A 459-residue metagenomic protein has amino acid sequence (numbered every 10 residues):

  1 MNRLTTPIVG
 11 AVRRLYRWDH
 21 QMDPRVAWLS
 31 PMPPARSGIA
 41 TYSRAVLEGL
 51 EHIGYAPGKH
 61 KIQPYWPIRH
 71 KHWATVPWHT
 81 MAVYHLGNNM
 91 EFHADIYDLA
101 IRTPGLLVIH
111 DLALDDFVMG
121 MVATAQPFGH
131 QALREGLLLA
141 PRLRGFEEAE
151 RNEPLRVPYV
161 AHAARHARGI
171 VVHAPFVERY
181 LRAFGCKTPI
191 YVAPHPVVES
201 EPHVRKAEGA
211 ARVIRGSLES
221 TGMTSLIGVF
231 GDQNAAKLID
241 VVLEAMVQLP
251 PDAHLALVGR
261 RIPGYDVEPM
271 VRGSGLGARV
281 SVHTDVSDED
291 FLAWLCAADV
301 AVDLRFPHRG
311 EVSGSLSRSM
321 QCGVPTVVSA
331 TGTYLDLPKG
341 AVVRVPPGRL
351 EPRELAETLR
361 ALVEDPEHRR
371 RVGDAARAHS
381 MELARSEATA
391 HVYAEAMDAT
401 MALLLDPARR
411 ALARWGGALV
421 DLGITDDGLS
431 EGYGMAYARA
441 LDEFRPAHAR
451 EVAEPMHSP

Functional and structural regions predicted by a protein language model:
R3-H20, R377-E382, S386-P459: C-terminal amphipathic helix plus adjacent low-complexity, charged tail appended to glycosyltransferase catalytic
W28, T221-K237, L243: Conserved donor-binding/catalytic core segment of Leloir-type glycosyltransferases
T41, N234-Q248, Y265: A conserved mid-protein helix/loop that constitutes part of the nucleotide-sugar donor-binding site
R168, L295-G310, V324: Acidic donor-binding loop of glycosyltransferase active sites
F230-D232, H254-E268: Glycosyltransferase donor-sugar binding loop
V267-E289: Nucleotide-activated donor-binding/catalytic signature segment of Leloir-type glycosyltransferases, i.e., the conserved
G323-S329: Short hydrophobic beta-strand element within catalytic cores of glycosyltransferases and related nucleotide-activated
L335-R360, E367-H368: Change "using UDP/GDP/dTDP sugars" to "using nucleotide sugars
